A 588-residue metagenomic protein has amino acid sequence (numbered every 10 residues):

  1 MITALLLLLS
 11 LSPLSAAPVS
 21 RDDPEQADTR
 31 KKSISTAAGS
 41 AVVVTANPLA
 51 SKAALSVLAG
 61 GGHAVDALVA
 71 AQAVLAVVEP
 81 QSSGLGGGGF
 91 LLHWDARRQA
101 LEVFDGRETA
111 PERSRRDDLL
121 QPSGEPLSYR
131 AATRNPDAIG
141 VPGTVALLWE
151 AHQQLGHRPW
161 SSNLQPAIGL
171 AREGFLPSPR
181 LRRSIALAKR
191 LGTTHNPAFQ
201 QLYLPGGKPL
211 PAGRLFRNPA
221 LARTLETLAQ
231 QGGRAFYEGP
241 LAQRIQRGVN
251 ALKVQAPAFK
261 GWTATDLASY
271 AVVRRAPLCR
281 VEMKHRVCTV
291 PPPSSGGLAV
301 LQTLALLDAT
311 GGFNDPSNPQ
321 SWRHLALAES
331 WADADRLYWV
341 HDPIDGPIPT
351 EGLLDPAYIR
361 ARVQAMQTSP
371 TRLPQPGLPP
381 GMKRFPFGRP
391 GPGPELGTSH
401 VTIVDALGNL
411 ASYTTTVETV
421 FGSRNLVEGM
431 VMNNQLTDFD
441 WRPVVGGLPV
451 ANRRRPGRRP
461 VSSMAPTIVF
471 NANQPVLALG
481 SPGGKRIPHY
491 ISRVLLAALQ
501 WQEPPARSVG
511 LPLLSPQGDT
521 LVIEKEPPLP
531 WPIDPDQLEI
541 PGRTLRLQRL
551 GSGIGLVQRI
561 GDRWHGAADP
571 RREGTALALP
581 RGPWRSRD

Functional and structural regions predicted by a protein language model:
T3-P13: Bacterial N-terminal signal peptides
A17-K52, S56, H63-Q231, F236-E238 (+6 more regions): Noncatalytic scaffold domains of N-terminal-nucleophile
V57-L58, A146-Q154, Q231-E238, Q243 (+2 more regions): Alpha-helical support elements that line or immediately flank enzyme active sites and cofactor-binding pockets
V77-G84, G88-W94, R98-V103, Q255-T263 (+3 more regions): Active-site rim segments in enzyme catalytic domains, especially the processed small/beta chain of N-terminal
S83, G88-D95, S399-I403, P466-I468 (+2 more regions): Short beta-strand scaffold segments in enzyme catalytic cores
K260, G312-T416: Internal maturation/activation junctions in enzymes
V273-R274, E395-T398, S462-M464: Short, small/polar residue-rich loop motifs at catalytic or cofactor-binding pockets
G457-R459, I491, Q500-R549: Extended C-terminal subregions enriched in glycine
